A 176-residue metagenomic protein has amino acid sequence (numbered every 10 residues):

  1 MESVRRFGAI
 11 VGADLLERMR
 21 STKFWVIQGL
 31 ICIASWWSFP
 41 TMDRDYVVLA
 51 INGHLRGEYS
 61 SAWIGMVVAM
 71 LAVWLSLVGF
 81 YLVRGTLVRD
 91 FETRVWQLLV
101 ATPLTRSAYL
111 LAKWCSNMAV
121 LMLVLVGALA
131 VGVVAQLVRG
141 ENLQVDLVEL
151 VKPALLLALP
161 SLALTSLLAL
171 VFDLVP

Functional and structural regions predicted by a protein language model:
M1-I31: Aromatic- and glycine-rich beta-strand/loop motifs that create alpha-glucan
E2-R6, T86-R89, L162: Short helix-capping and inter-helix turn/linker motifs at the boundaries of alpha-helical repeat units
I10, L82, L167: Short, conserved clusters of charged catalytic residues that mark active-site and nucleotide-handling motifs
V11, L15, Y109-L110, V151: Hydrophobic alpha-helical elements at and bordering transmembrane segments of multi-pass membrane proteins
D14, V83, R94-V95, V171: Short, hydrophobic/aromatic alpha-helical segments in well-folded domains
M19-R20, R84-L123: Helix-loop-helix units of permease transmembrane domains in multi-pass membrane transporters, especially ABC
G29, S35-V47, G53-V78, L111-P176: Secretory targeting signals
